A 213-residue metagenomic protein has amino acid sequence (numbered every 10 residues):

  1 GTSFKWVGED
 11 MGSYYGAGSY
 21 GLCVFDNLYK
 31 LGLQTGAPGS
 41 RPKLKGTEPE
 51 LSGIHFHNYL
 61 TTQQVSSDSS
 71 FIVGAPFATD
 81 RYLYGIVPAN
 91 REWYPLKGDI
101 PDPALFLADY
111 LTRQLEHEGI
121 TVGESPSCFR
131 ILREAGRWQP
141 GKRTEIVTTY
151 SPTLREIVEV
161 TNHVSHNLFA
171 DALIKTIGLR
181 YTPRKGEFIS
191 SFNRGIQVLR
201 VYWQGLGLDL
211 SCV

Functional and structural regions predicted by a protein language model:
G1-S67: Polar, glycine-rich mid-to-C-terminal structural blocks that act as macromolecule-binding/assembly scaffolds
Q63-V213: A small/polar active-site loop signature that marks catalytic segments
